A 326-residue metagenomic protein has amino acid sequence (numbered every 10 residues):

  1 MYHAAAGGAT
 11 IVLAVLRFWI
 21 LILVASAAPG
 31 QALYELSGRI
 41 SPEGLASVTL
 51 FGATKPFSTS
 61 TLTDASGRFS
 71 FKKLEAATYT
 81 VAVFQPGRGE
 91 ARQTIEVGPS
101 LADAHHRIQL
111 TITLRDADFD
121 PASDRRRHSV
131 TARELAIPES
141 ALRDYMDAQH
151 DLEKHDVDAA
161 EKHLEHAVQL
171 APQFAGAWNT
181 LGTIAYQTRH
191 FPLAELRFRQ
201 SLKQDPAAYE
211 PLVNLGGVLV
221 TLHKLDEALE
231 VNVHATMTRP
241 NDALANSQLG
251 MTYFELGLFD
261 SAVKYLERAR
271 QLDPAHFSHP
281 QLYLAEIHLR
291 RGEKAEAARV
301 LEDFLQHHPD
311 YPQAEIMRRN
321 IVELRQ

Functional and structural regions predicted by a protein language model:
Y34, S41-T54, R126-H128, L142: Short, ordered, surface-exposed loop/turn motifs in non-cytosolic proteins
T54-R68: Short, acidic Ser/Thr/Gly-rich low-complexity loop/linker segments typical of extracellular and cell-surface proteins
T61, P86-Q109: Structured interaction patches on ligand/partner-binding surfaces of diverse proteins
A77-G87: A short, solvent-exposed beta-strand micro-motif common in secreted/extracellular proteins
R133-G176, T180-T183, Q187-L193: Alpha-helical segment of the N-proximal tetratricopeptide repeat
A141, A175-G176, Y209-E210, A243-L244 (+2 more regions): Helix-start (N-cap) detector for alpha-helical repeat units in TPR-like alpha-solenoids, especially tetratricopeptide
M146, T180, N214, Q248 (+2 more regions): Canonical tetratricopeptide repeat
E153-E165, Q187-Q200, T221-H234, L256-R268 (+2 more regions): Structural signature of tandem alpha-helical TPR/SEL1-like repeats, specifically the intra-repeat loop/turn
